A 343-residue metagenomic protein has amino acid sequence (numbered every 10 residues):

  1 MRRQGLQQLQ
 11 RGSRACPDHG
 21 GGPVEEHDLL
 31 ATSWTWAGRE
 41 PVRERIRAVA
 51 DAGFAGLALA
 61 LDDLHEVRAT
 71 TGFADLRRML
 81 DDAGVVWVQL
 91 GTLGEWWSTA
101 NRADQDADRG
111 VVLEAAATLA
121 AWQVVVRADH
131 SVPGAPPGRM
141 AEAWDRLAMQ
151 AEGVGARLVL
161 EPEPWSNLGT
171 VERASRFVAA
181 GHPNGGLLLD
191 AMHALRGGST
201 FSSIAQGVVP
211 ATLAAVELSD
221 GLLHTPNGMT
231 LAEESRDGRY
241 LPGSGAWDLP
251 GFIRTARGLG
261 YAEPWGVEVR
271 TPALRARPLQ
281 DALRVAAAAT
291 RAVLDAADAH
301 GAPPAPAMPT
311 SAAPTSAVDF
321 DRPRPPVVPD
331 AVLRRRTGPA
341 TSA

Functional and structural regions predicted by a protein language model:
Q8-Q10, D28, L57, L90 (+4 more regions): Acidic/histidine-rich catalytic cores of soluble enzymes
Q10, A15, R47, D81-D82 (+6 more regions): Active-site acidic/histidine proton-transfer and metal-coordination neighborhood in alpha/beta enzyme cores
V24-E40: Boundary/entry segment of secreted carbohydrate-active catalytic domains
E26, A55, L59-E142, H193 (+4 more regions): Structural motif corresponding to the early beta-alpha repeats
W36, G266-D281: A short, acidic, flexible beta-alpha connecting loop/helix-capping segment that sits on the rim of active
G38-V49, A103-A115, G198-Q206, L249: Short, acidic/polar
V49, L57, L80, A116 (+5 more regions): Conserved, mostly hydrophobic/aromatic
R277-A299: C-terminal helical cap(s) of enzyme catalytic domains, especially alpha/beta-barrels
